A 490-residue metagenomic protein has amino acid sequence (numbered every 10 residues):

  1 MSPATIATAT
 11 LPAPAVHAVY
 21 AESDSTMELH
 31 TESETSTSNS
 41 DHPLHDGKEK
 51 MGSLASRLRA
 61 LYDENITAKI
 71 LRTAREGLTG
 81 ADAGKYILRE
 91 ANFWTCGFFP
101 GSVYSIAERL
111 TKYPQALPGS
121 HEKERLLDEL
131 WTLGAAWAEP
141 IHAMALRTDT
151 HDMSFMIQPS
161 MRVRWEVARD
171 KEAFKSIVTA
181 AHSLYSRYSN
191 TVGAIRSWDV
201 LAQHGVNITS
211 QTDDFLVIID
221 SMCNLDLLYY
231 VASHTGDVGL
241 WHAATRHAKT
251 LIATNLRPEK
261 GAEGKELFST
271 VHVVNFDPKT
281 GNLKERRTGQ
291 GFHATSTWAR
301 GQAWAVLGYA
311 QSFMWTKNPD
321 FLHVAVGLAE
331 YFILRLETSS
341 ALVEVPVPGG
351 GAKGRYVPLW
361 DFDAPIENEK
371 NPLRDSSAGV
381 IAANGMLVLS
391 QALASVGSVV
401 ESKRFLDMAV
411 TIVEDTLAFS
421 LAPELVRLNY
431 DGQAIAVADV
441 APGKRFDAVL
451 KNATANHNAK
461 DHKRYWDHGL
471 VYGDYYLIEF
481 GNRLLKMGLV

Functional and structural regions predicted by a protein language model:
S2-T95, S105, R109, E129 (+4 more regions): Low-complexity, Ser/Thr/Pro/Gly-enriched N-terminal "stalk/linker" regions
D41-R57, F98-H121, M156-D170, L225-V238 (+4 more regions): Well-ordered alpha-helical scaffold segments within catalytic/enzyme domains
M51-R59, D82-G97, E139-V163, N207-S221 (+3 more regions): Solvent-exposed loop and edge beta-strand segments that line ligand/cofactor-binding and catalytic clefts
L58-Y62, T73, L78-A81, L88-F93 (+5 more regions): CBM-like carbohydrate-recognition segments
E64-G80, E124-T148, I177-I208, A244-N282 (+3 more regions): Long, well-ordered core segments of solenoidal/helical folds
R75-L146, Q290: Internal amphipathic alpha-helical repeat/solenoid segments
R109-E129, A143-M153, W165-K175, V192 (+2 more regions): Alpha-helix boundary/capping segments in eukaryotic regulatory proteins
L184-W241, L267, V271-W304, G308-Q311 (+3 more regions): The feature captures the catalytic groove of carbohydrate-active enzymes
